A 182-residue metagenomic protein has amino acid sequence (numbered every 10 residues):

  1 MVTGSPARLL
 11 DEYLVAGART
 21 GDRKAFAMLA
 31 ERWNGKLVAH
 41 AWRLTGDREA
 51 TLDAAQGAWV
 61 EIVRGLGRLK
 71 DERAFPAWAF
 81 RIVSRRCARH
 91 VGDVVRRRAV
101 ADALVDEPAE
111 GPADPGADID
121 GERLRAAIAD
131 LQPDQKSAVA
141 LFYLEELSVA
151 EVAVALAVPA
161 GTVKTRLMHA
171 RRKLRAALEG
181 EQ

Functional and structural regions predicted by a protein language model:
M1-K36, G121, A126-A129, A176 (+1 more regions): N-terminal module of bacterial RNA polymerase sigma factors
V2-S5, R19-M28, V38-G57, K70 (+2 more regions): Short, charged helix-capping/linker segments at alpha-helix termini
G4-D11, R89, R97-G121, R125 (+1 more regions): Internal acidic/polar
R19-T20, R43-G46, Q56-A74, D93-V95 (+2 more regions): Sigma70-family region 2
R32-G35, R43-L44, A140-L147: Short helix-capping/turn signature of helix-turn-helix
R64-D71, R81-D102, A117, H169: Arg/Lys-rich amphipathic alpha helix in sigma70-family domain 2
G92, L131-K136, R171-Q182: Short, Lys/Arg-enriched C-terminal cap helix and immediately downstream tail that follows
A126-S137, L141, E145-T162, K173: Helix-turn-helix DNA-binding module
